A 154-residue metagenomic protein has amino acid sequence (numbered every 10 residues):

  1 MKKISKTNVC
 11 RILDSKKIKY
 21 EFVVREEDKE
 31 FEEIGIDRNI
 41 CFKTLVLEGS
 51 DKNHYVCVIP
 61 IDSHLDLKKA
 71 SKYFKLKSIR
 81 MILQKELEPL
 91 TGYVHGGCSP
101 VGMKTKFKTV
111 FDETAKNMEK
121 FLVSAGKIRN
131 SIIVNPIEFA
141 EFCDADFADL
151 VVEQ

Functional and structural regions predicted by a protein language model:
M1-Q154: Extended, low-hydrophobicity, polar/charged segments
